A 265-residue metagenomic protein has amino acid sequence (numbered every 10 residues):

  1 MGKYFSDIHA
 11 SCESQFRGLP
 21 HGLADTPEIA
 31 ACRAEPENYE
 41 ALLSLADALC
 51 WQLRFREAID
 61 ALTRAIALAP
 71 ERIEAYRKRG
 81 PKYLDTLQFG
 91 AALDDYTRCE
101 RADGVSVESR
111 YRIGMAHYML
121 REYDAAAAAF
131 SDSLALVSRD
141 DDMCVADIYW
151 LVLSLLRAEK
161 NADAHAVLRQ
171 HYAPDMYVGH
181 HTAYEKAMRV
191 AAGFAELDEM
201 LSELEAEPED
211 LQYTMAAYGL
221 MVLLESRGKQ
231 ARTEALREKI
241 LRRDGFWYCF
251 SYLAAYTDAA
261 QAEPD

Functional and structural regions predicted by a protein language model:
A31, R64-A65, R98-C99, S133 (+2 more regions): Canonical positions in the second alpha-helix
A34, L68, A102, L136-D140 (+3 more regions): Structural marker of alpha-solenoid helical repeat scaffolds
